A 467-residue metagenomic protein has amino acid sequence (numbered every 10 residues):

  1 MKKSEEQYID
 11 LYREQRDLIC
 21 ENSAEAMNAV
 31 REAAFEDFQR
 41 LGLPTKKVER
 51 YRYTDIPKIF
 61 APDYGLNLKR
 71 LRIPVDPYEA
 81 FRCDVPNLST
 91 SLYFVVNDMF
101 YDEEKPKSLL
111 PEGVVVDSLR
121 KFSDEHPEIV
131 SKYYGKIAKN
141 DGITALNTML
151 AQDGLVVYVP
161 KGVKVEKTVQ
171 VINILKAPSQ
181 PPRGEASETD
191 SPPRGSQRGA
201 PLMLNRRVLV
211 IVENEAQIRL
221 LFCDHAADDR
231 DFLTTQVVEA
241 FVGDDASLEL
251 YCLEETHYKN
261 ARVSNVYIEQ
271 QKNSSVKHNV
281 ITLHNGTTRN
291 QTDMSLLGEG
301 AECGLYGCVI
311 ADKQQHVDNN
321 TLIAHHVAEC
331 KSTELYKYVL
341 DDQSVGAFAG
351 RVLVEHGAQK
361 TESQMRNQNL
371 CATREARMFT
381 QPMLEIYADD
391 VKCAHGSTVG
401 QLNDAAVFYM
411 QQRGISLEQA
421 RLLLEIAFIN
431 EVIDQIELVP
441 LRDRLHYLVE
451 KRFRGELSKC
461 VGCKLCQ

Functional and structural regions predicted by a protein language model:
M1-A177, L202-V237, D244-S247: Short, low-to-moderate order helix/coil transition modules at the start of elongated helical scaffolds
E125-P178, L202-F408, Q412-I415, I429 (+1 more regions): Conserved beta-strand/loop scaffold segments within soluble protein domains that form the structured core and edges
G184-A186, R194-G199: Glycine-biased, low-complexity coil/linker segments
